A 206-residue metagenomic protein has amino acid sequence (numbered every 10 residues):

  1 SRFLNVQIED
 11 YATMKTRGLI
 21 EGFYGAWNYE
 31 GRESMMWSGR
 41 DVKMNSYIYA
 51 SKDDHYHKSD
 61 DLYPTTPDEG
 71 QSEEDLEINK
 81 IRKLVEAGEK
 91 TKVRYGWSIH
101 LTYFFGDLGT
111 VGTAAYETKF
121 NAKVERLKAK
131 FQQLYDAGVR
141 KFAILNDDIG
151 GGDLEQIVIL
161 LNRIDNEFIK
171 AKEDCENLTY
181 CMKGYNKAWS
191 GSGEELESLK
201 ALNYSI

Functional and structural regions predicted by a protein language model:
S1-Q132, D136-R140: Feature activates predominantly on carbohydrate-active enzymes
G22-F23, Q71, R140, I149-I206: Catalytic-core regions of glycoside hydrolase
D53, D147-D148: Conserved acidic functional residues
